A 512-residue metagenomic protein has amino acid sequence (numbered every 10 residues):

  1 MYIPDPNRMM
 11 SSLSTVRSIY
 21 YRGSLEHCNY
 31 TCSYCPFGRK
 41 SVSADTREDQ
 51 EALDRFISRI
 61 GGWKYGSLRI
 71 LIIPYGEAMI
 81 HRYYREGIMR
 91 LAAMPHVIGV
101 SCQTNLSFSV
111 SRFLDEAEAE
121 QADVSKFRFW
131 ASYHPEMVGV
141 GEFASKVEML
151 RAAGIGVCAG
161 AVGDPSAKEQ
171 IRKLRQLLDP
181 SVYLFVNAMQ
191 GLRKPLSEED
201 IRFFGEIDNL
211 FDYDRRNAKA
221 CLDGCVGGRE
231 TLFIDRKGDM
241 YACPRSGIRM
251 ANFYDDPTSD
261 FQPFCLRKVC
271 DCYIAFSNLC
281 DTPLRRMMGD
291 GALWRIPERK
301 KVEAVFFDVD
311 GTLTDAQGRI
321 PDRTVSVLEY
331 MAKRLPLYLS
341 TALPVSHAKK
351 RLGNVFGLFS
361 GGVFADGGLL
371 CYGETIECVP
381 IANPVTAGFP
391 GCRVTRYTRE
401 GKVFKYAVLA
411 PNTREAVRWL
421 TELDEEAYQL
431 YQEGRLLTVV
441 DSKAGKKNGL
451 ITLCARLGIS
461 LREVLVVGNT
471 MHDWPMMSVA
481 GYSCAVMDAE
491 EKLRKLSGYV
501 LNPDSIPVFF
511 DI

Functional and structural regions predicted by a protein language model:
M1-R17, L25, G38, P244-K301: Flexible mid-to-C-terminal extensions adjoining Fe-S/redox cofactors in radical SAM and related proteins
P4-G38, S67-I73, E230-I234, G238: N-terminal pre-triad scaffold of radical SAM enzymes
I19, R39-Q50, Y65-H81, A92-S111 (+3 more regions): Core AdoMet radical
F113-E116, A122-D123, A316-R399: Active-site phosphate-binding/coordination module
F127-Y241, R245, A251: Radical SAM enzyme [4Fe-4S]-AdoMet core and its adjacent flexible, acidic and glycine-rich loops/tails across
I296-V309, Y330, I459: Non-catalytic pre-domain segments flanking phosphatase-related domains
K301-G318, M477: Asp-based phosphoryl-transfer active-site loop
A382-V479, D488, R494: Conserved acidic, metal-coordinating active-site core of Asp-based, Mg2+-dependent phosphoryl-transfer enzymes
